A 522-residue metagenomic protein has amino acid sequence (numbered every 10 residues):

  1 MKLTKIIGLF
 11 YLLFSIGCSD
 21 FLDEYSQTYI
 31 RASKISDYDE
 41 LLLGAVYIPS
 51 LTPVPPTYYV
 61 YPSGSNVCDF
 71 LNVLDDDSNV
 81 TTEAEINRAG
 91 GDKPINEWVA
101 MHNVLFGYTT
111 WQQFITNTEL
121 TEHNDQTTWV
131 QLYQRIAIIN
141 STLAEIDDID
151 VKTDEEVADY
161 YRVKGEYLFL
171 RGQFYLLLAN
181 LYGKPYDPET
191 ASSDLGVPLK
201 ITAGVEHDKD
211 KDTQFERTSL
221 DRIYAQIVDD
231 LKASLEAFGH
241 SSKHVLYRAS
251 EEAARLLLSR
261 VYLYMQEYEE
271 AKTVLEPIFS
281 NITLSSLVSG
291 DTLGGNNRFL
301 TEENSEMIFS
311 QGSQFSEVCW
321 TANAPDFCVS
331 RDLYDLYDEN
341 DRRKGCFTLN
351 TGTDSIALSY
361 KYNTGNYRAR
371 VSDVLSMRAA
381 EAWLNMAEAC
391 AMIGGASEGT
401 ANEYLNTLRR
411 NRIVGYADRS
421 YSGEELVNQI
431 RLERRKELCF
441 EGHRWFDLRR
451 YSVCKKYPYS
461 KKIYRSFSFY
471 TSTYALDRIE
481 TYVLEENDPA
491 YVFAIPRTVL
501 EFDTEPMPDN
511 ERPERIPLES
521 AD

Functional and structural regions predicted by a protein language model:
M1-I16: Sec-dependent bacterial lipoprotein signal peptides
C18-I86, L333, C346, Y416-S420 (+2 more regions): Membrane-proximal, proline-rich intrinsically disordered regions
D39, A45-F70, D212-R222, M265-Q266 (+6 more regions): Extended ligand-binding clefts on enzyme/binding-domain cores
W98-G183, T218, A233-S241, Y367-A379 (+2 more regions): Conserved, well-structured interaction surfaces
I138, I223, D230, A237 (+2 more regions): Alpha-helical solenoid repeat scaffolds, predominantly canonical TPR units
Y224, Y268, A396-E398: TPR-repeat structural position
